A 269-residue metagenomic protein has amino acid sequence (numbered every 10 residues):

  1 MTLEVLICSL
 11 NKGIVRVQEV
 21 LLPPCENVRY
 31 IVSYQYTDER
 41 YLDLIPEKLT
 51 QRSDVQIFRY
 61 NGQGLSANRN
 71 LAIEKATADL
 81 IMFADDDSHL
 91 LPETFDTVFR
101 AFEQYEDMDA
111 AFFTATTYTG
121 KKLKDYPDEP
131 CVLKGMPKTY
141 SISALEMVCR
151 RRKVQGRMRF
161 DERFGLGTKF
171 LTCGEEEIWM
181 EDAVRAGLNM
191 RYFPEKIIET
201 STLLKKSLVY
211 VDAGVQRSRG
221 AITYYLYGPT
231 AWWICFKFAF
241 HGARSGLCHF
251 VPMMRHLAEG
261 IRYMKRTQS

Functional and structural regions predicted by a protein language model:
R16-R59: Acidic donor-binding segment of Leloir-type glycosyltransferases
R59-A76: Glycine-rich, basic loop-to-helix element that forms the pyrophosphate-binding segment of sugar-nucleotide handling
I81: Short aromatic/hydrophobic "clamp" motif used to bind/position activated sugar donors
E93-Y126: Conserved donor NDP-sugar-binding/catalytic core segment of glycosyltransferases
R159, G165-E181: Acidic donor-binding loop at a coil-to-helix junction in glycosyltransferase catalytic cores that engages
L166-L171, N189-Y210, R219-I222: Active-site donor/metal-binding and catalytic loop motifs of nucleotide-sugar-dependent glycosylation enzymes
E177-E199, G228-P229: Catalytic donor-sugar/metal-binding loop of nucleotide-sugar-dependent glycosyltransferases
Y210-S269: Non-catalytic, C-terminal membrane-associated alpha-helical segments of glycosyltransferases
